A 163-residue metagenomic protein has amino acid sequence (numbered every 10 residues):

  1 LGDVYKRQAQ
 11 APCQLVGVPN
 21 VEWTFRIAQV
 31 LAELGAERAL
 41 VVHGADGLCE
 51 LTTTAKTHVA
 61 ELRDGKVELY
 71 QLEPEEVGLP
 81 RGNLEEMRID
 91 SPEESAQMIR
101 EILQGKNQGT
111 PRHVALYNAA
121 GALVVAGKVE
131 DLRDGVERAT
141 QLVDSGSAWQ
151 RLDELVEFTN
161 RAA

Functional and structural regions predicted by a protein language model:
L1-Y5: Short, small-residue-biased leader/transition segments that mark boundaries at the very start of proteins
K6-A163: Glycine-rich anion-binding loops and their surrounding alpha/beta cores
